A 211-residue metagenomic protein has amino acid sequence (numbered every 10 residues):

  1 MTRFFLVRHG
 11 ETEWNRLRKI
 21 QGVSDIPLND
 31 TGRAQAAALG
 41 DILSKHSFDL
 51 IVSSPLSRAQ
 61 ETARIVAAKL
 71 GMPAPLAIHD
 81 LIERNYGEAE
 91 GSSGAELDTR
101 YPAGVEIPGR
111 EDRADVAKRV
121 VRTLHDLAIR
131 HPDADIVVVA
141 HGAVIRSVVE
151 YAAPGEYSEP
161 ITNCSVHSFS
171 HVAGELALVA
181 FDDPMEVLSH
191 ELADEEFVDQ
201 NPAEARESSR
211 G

Functional and structural regions predicted by a protein language model:
F4, A134-A140: Generic beta-sheet signal
F5-E61, G109-V121: Loop-to-helix element that buttresses phosphate recognition and phosphoryl-transfer chemistry
T12, V144-I145: Short active-site segment of divalent metal-dependent hydrolases/proteases that encodes the spacing between
A37-R100: Phosphate-coordination/substrate-recognition cap region in phosphate-metabolizing enzymes
K45-S47, L127-A134: Glycine-rich phosphate-binding loop signature in dinucleotide/nucleotide-binding domains
I65, S147, Y151: Active-site signature of alpha/beta-hydrolase-fold catalytic machinery across serine- and Asp/Cys-nucleophile hydrolases
M72, R84-A95, E150-G211: Acidic, low-complexity terminal tails and accessory targeting/binding regions of phosphate-metabolizing enzymes
L97-D115, Q200-R210: Short glycine/proline- and acidic residue-enriched helix-loop micro-motifs that form flexible lids or anion-recognition
